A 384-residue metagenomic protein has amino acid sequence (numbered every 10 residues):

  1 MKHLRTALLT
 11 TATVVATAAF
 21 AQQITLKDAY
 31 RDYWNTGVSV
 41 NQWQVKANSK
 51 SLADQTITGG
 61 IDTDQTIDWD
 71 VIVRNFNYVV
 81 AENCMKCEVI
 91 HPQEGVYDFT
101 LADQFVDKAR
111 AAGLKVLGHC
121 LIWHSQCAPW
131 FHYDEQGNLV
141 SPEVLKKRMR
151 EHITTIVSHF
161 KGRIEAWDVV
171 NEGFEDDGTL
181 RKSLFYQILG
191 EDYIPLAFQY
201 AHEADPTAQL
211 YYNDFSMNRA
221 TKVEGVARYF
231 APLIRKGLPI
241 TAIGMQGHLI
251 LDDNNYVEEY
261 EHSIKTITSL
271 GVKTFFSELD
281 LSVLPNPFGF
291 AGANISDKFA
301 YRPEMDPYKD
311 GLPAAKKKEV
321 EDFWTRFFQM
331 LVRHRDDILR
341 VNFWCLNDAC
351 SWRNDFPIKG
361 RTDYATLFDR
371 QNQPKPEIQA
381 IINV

Functional and structural regions predicted by a protein language model:
M1-Q23: Bacterial Sec-dependent N-terminal signal peptides
Q22-E94, F99-D103: N-terminal pre-domain/capping segments
D28-D32, N41-T66, L184-Y301: Noncatalytic carbohydrate-binding groove/subsite architecture in carbohydrate-active enzymes
Y33-S39, Y78-V80, K115-L117, I164-D168 (+4 more regions): Structural preference for beta-strand elements that scaffold enzyme active sites
W43, R74-P92, L101-N218, P285-N286: Substrate-binding cleft and catalytic face of glycoside hydrolase catalytic domains, especially the flexible beta-alpha
I67-D68, I72-N75, D98-K108, H152 (+8 more regions): A general structural detector for well-ordered alpha-helical segments in enzyme core domains, enriched
E94-T100, Q136-R148, S183-Y193, T221 (+5 more regions): Alpha-helix N-cap and loop-to-helix initiation/capping positions
H159, D168, G173-E191, Y200 (+4 more regions): Aromatic-rich peripheral "rim/lid" segments of glycoside hydrolase catalytic domains that contact and position glycan
